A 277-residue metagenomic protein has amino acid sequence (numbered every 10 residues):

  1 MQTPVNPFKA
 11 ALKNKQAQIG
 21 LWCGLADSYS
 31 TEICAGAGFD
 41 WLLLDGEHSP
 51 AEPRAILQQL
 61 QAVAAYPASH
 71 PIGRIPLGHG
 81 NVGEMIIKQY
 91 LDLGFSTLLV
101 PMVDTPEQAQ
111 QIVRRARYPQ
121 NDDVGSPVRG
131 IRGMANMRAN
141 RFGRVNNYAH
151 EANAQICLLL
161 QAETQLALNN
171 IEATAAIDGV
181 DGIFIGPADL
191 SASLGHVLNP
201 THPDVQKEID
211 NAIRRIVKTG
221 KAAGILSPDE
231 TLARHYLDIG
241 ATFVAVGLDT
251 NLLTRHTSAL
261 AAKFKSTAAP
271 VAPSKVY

Functional and structural regions predicted by a protein language model:
M1-Y277: Expand to "…catalyze enediolate/carbanion chemistry for C-C bond making/breaking, isomerization, decarboxylation
